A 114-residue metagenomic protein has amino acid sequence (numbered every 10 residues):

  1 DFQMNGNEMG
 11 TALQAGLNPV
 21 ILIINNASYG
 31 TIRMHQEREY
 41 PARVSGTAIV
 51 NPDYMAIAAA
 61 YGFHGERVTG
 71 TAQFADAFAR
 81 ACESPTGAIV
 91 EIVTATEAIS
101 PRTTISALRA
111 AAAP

Functional and structural regions predicted by a protein language model:
D1-P114: Thiamine diphosphate
